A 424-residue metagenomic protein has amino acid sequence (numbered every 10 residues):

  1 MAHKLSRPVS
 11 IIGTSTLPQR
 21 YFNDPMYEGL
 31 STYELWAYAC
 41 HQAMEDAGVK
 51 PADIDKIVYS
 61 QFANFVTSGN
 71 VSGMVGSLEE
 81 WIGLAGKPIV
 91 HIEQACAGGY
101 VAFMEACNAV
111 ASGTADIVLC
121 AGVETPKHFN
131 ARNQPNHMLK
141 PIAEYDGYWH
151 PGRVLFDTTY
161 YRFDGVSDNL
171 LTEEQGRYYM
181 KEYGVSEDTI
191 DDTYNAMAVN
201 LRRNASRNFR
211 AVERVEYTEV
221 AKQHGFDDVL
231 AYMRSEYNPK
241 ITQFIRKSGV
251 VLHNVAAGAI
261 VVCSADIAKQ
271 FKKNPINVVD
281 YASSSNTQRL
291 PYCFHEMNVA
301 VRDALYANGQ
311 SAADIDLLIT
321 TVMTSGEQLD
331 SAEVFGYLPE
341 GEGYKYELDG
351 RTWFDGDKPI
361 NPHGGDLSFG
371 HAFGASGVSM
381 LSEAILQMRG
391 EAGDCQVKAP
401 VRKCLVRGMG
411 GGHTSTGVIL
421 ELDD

Functional and structural regions predicted by a protein language model:
M1-H91, A111-S112, G122-H128, N133-L252 (+6 more regions): Conserved "HGTGT" condensation-loop signature of ketosynthase/thiolase-family condensing enzymes that catalyze
Q94-A95: Well-ordered mid-protein domain cores that form the structural environment of catalytic cofactors
G99: Short conserved active-site loop signatures built around small residues
I117-L119: Paired acidic/hydrophobic, glycine-rich loop segments that form the ligand-binding mouth/hinge of periplasmic-binding
A372-A375: Hydrophobic transmembrane alpha-helical segments of multi-pass transport and channel proteins
